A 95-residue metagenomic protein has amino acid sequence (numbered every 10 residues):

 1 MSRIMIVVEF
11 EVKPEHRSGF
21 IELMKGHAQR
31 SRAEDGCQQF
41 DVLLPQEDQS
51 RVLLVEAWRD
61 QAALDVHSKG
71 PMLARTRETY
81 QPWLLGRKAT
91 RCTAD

Functional and structural regions predicted by a protein language model:
S2-I4, D41-S50, R75-D95: Glycine-rich beta-strand-turn "strand-cap" elements at beta-sheet edges
I4-E11, D41-S68: Short, well-ordered beta-strand segments in beta-rich or mixed alpha/beta enzyme and ligand-binding folds
I4-E34, Q38, V42: N-terminal first-folded block
H16, S50, M72: Short phosphate-engaging motifs
G26-Q38, A57-T90: An amphipathic, aromatic/His-enriched active-site/gating alpha helix that lines ligand/cofactor pockets
